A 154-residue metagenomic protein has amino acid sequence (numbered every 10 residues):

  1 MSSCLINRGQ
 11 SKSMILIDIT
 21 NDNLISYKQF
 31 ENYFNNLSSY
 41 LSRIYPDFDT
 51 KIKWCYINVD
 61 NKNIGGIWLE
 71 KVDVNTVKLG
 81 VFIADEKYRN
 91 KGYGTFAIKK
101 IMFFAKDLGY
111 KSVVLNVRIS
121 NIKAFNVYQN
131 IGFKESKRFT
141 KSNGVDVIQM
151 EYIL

Functional and structural regions predicted by a protein language model:
M1-D49: A short, well-structured alpha-helix characteristic of acyl/acetyltransferase catalytic modules
S2-L5, D146-L154: Terminal substrate-recognition subdomain of acyl/acetyltransferases
I25-N32, F96, K100, Q149: Alpha-helical elements of Rossmann-like donor-binding domains used by nucleotide-donor carbohydrate transfer enzymes
Y33-Y88, F104, I153: Acetyl-CoA-dependent GNAT
N90, T95, I119-K137: Conserved active-site alpha-helix within GNAT-family acetyltransferase domains
I98-K106, Q129: A conserved short alpha-helix in the GNAT/GCN5 acetyltransferase fold that borders and helps form the acetyl-CoA
A105-N116: Conserved GNAT acetyl-CoA-binding A-motif
L115-F125, K141-D146: Conserved beta-strand-loop-alpha-helix junction that forms the acyl-donor binding cleft
